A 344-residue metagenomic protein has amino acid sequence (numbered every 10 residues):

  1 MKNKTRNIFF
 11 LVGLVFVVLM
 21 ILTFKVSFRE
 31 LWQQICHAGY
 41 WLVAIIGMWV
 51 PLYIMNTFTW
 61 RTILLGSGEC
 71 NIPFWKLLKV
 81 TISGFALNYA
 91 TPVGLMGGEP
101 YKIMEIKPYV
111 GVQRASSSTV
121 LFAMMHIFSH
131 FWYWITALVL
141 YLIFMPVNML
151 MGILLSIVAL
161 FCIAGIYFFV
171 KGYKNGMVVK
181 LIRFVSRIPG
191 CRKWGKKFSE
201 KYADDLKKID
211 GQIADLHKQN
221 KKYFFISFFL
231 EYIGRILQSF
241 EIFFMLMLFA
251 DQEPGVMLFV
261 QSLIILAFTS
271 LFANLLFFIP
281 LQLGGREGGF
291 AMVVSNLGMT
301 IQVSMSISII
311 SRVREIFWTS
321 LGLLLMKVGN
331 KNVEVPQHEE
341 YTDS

Functional and structural regions predicted by a protein language model:
M1-Q33, L87-K193, L283-S344: Transmembrane helix-loop-helix hairpins in multi-pass inner-membrane proteins
T5, H37-I45, A214-F229, F317: Membrane-interface helix starts
R29-I35, D205-K218: A short amphipathic helical element positioned immediately N-terminal to and/or at the very start of a transmembrane
I45-Y53, F122, K222-G234: Alpha-helical segments in transporter systems
P51-F58, T62-L65, Y89-P100, L275-G288: Short helix-coil transition sites and intra-membrane helix breaks within transmembrane domains of multi-pass
T57-I82, L246-I265: Membrane-embedded helical hairpins/re-entrant loop segments and their flanking transmembrane helices within multi-pass
A214-T269: Transmembrane helical segments that form the transport core of multi-pass membrane transport proteins
L246-I309: Membrane-interfacial helix-loop connectors
